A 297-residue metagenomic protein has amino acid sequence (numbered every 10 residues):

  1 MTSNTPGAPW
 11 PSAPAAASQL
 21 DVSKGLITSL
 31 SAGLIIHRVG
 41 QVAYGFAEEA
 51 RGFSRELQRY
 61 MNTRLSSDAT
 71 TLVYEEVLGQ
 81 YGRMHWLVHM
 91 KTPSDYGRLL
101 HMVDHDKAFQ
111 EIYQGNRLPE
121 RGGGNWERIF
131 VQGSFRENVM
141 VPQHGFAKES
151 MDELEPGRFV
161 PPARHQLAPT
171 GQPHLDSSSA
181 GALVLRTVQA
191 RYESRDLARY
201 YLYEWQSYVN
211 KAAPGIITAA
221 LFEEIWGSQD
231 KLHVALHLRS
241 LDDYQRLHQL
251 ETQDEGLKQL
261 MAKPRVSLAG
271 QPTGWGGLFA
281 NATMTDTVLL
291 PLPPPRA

Functional and structural regions predicted by a protein language model:
T2-A262, V266-A297: Short S/T/G/P-rich N-terminal loop/turn motif that feeds into the first structured element of a domain
